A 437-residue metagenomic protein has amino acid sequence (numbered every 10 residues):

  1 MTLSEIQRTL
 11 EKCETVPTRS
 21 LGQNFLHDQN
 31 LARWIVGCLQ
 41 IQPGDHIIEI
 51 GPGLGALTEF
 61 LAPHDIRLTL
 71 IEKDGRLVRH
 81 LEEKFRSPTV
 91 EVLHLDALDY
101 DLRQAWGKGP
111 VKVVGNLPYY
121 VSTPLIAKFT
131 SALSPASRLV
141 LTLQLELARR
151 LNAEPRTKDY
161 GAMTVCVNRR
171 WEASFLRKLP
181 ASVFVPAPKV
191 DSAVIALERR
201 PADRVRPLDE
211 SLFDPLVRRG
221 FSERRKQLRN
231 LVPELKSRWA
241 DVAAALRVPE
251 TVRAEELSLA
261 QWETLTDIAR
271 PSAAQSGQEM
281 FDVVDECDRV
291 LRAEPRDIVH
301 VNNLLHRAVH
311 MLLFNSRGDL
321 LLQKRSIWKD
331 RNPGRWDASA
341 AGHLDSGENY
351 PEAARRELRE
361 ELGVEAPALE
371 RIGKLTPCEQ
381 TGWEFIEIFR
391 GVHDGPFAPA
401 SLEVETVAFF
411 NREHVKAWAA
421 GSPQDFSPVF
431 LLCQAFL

Functional and structural regions predicted by a protein language model:
M1-P215, A244, T264-D267, P271-A273: Catalytic cores of RNA-modifying enzymes
G51, N303, R317, R355 (+1 more regions): Active-site segment of metal-dependent pyrophosphate-handling enzymes, primarily the Nudix hydrolase catalytic core
E91-L93, S174, E370-I372, A408-F410: General small-molecule cofactor/ligand-binding pocket signal
A193, L197-R199, R204-D241, P249-A260: An accessory alpha-helical subdomain
S276-H310, S316: Acidic, metal-coordinating catalytic segment for phosphate/diphosphate chemistry, firing primarily on the Nudix
P295-D297, G334, G373-L437: Nudix hydrolase/Nudix homology domain
A308-A340: A glycine-rich, hydrophobic loop/mini-helix early in the fold
D330-V364: Helix-adjacent hinge/juxtasegments
